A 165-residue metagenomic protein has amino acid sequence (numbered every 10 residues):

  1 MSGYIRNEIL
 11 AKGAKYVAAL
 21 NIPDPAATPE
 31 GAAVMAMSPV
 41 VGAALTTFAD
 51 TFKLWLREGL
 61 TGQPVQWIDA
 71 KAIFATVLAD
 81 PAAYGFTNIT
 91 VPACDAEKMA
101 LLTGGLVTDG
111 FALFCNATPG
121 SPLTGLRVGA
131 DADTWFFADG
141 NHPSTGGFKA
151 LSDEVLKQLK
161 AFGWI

Functional and structural regions predicted by a protein language model:
G3-Y4, V40, T47, T51 (+3 more regions): Extracytoplasmic/secreted proteins, especially bacterial periplasmic and envelope-associated proteins
Y4-A18, F48-I68: A structural motif corresponding to the C-terminal end of an alpha-helix and its immediate exit/capping segment
N7, A18, I22-P25, P29-M35: Structured, solvent-exposed acidic/aromatic patches
L10, Y16-N21, Q66-D69, F136 (+2 more regions): Structural recognition of the beta-strand scaffold that forms the well-ordered cores of secreted hydrolase catalytic
E30-A43, T47, E58-N141: Mobile gating loops/cap/lid regions near enzyme active sites that modulate substrate access
G129, T145-I165: Terminal and linker regions of secretory-pathway proteins
